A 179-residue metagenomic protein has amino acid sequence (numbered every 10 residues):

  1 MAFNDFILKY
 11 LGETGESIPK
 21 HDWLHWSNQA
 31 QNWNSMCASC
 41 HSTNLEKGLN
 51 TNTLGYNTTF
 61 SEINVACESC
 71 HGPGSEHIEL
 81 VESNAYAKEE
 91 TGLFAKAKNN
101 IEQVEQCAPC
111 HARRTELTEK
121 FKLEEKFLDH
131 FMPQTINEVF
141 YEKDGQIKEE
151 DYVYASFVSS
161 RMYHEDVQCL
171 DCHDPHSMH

Functional and structural regions predicted by a protein language model:
M1-G15, P19-H21, E46-H179: Primarily the internal scaffold of c-type cytochrome electron-transfer domains, especially repeated/multiheme c-type
T14-W23, A30, N34, S42: A gly/proline- and charged-residue-enriched helix-loop-helix capping module
N28-N34, A38, F60-I63: Structural preference for beta-rich elements and adjacent junctions enriched in aromatics
N34-N50: Conserved catalytic alpha/beta cores of large enzymes that bind or transform nucleotide phosphates and polynucleotides
